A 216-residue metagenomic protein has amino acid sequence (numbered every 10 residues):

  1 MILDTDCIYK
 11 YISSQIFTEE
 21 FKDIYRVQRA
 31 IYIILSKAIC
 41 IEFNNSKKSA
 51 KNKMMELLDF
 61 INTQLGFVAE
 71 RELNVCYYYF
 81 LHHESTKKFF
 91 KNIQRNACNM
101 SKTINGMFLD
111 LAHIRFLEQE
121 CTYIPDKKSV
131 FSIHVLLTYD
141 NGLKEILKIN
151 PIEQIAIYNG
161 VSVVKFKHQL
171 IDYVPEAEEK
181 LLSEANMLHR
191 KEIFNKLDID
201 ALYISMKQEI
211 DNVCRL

Functional and structural regions predicted by a protein language model:
M1-I133, L147-Q154, Y158-L216: Active-site-proximal, substrate-binding regions of enzyme catalytic domains and RNA-binding/basic surfaces
V135-L143: Extended assembly-interface/linker segments at domain junctions
